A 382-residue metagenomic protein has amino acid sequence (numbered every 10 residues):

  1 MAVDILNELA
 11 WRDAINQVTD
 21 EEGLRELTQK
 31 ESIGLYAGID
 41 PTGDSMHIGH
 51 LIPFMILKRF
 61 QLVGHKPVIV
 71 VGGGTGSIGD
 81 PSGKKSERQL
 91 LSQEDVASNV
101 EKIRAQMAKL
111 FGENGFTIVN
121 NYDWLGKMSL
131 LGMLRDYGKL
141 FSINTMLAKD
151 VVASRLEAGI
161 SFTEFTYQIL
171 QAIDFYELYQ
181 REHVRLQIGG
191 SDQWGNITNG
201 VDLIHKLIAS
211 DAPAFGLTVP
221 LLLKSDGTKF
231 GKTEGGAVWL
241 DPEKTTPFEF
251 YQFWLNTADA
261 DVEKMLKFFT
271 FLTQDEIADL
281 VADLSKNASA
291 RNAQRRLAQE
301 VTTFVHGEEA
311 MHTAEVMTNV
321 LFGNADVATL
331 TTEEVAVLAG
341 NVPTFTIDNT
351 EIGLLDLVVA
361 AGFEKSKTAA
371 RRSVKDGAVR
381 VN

Functional and structural regions predicted by a protein language model:
M1-Q193, I197-V201, L207-F215, T228: NTP-dependent nucleotidyl-transfer catalytic core
N7, N16, N99, N114 (+11 more regions): Detector for Asparagine
I204, I208-V381: Conserved nucleotide- and phosphate/pyrophosphate-binding catalytic cores in adenylate/nucleotidyl-handling enzymes
